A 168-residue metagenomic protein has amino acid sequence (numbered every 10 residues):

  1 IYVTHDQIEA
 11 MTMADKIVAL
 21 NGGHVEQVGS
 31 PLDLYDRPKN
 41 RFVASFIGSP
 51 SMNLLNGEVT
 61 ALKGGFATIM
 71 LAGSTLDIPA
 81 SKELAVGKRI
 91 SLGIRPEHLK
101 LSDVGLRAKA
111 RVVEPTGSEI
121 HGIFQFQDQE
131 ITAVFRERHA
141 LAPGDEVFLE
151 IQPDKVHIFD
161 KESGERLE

Functional and structural regions predicted by a protein language model:
I1-T4: Conserved H-loop
Q7-I8: Conserved alpha-helical interface elements of two-component signaling phosphotransfer modules
M11-A14, F46: Hydrophobic Walker B segment
K16, V28, R37: Short, glycine/charged-rich "phosphate-handling" switch motifs in NTP-dependent and phosphotransfer domains
G22-G23: Conserved ABC ATPase "signature" C-loop
L32-D36, A44: Short acidic-hydrophobic catalytic motif
P50-L54, A61-E168: Non-catalytic connector elements of ABC transporters
